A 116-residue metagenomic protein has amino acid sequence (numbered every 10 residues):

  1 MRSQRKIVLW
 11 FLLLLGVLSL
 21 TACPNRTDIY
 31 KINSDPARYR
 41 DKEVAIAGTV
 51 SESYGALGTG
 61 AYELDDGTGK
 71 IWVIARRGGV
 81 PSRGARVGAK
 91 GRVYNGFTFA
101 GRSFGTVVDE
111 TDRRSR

Functional and structural regions predicted by a protein language model:
M1-C23: Sec-dependent bacterial lipoprotein signal peptides
S19-R116: OB-fold and OB-like single-stranded nucleic-acid-recognition modules and their adjacent interaction interfaces
